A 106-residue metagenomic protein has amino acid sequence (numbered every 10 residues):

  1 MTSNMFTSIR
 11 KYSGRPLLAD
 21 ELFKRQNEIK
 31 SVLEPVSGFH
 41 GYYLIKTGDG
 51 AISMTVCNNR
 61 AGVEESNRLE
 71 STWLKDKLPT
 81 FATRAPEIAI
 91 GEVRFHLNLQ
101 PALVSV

Functional and structural regions predicted by a protein language model:
M1-I52, N58-T72, P79-V106: Short S/T/G/P-rich N-terminal loop/turn motif that feeds into the first structured element of a domain
